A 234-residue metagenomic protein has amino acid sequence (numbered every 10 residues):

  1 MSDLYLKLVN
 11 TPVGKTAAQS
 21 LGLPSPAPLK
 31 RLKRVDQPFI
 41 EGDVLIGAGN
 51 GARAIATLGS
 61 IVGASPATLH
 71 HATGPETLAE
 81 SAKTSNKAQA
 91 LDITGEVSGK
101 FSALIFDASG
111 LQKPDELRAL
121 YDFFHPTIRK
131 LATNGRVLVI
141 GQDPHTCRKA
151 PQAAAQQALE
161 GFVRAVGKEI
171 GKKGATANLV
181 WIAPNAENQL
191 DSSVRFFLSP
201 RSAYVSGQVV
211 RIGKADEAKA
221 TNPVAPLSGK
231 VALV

Functional and structural regions predicted by a protein language model:
M1-P226: Glycine-rich nucleotide cofactor-binding loops and adjacent beta-alpha elements of adenine nucleotide/dinucleotide sites
